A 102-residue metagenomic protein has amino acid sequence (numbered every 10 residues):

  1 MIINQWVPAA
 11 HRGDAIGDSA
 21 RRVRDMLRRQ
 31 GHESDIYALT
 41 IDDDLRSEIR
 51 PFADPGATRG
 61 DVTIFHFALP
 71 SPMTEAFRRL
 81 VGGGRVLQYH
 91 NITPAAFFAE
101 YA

Functional and structural regions predicted by a protein language model:
M1-N4: Extreme N-terminal starter segment of soluble prokaryotic enzymes
V7-P8, L39-T40, F65-L69: Structural motif
V7-S19: A short, glycine/small-residue-rich beta-strand->loop->alpha-helix junction that serves as a flexible
A10-H11, I41, I92-T93: Short, glycine/serine-rich, charged loops/turns that create anion-binding and catalytic segments at active sites
R22-H32: A short, Lys/Arg-enriched amphipathic alpha-helix followed by its capping loop at the start of a domain
E33-D43: A short beta-strand-loop structural module common to alpha/beta enzyme folds
D44-A102: Extended catalytic core of nucleotide-activated donor transferases of GT-like folds
